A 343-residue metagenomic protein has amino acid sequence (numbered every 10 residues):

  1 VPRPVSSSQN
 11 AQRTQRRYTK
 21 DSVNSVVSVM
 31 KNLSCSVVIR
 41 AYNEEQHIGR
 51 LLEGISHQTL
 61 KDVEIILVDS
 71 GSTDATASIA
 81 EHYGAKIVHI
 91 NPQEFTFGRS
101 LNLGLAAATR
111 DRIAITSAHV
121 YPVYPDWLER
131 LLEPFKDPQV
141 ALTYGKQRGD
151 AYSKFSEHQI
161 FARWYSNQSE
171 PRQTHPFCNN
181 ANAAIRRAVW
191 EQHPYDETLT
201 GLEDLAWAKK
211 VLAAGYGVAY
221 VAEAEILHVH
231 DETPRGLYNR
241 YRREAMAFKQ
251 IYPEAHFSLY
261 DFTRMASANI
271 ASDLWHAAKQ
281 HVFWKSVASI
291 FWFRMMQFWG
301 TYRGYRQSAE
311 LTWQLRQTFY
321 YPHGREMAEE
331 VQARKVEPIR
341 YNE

Functional and structural regions predicted by a protein language model:
V27-G54: N-proximal low-complexity "stem/linker" segments adjacent to membrane-targeting elements
E53-D62: Short, acidic, metal-binding catalytic loop of nucleotide-sugar glycosyltransferases
D69-A77, Y121: A conserved acidic beta->alpha catalytic loop
N91-A108: Glycine-rich, basic loop-to-helix element that forms the pyrophosphate-binding segment of sugar-nucleotide handling
D111-Y121: Short beta-strand-to-loop acidic/aromatic patch adjacent to the donor-nucleotide binding site
Y121-S156: Conserved donor NDP-sugar-binding/catalytic core segment of glycosyltransferases
G149-A151, S166-I185, T198-T200, A206: A recurrent flexible, glycine/aromatic-enriched loop bordering the glycosyltransferase active site that acts as
L227-Q297: Active-site-adjacent helix/loop segment of glycosyltransferases that harbors family-specific signature motifs
